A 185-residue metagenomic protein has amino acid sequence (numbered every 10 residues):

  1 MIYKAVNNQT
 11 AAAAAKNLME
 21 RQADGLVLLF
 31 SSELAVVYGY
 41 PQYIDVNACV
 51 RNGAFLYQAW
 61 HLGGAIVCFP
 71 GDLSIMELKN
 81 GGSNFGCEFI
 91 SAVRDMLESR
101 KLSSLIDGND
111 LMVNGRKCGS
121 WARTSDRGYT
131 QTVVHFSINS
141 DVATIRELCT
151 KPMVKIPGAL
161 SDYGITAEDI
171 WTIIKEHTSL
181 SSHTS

Functional and structural regions predicted by a protein language model:
M1-A48, Y57-A59, P152-S185: Active-site loop/lid in soluble adenylation, ligation, and acyl-transfer enzymes
E33, Y43-K79: A glycine-rich, hydrophobic loop/mini-helix early in the fold
Y40, E77-G81, I138: Short beta-strand-to-loop capping motifs
L56, C118-G119: Short, isolated positions in well-ordered beta-strands
F69-M112: Contiguous, small/hydrophobic- and glycine-enriched helical/loop subdomains that border and often "cap" functional
F89-L105, G119-S185: Long, positively charged amphipathic alpha-helical accessory segments at protein N-termini or as interdomain linkers
